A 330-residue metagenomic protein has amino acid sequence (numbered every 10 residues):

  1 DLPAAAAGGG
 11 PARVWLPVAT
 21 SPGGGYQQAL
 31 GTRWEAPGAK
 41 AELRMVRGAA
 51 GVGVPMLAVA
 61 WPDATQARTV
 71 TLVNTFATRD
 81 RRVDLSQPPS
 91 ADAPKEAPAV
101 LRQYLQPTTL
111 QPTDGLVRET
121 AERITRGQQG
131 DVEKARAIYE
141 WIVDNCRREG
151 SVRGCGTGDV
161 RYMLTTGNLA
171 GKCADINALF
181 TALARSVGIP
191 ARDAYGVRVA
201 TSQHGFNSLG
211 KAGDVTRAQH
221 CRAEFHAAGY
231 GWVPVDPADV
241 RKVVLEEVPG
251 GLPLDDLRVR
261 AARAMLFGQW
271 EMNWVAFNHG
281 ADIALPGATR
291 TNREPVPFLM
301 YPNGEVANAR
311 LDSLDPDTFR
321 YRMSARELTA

Functional and structural regions predicted by a protein language model:
D1-R82: Intrinsically disordered, low-complexity N-terminal segments that are enriched in acidic
W15, L30-W34, S86-A97, P237-V240 (+1 more regions): Short intrinsically disordered coil segments
V18-T20, N74-F76, P89, Y195-V197 (+1 more regions): A mature extracytoplasmic/lumenal domain signature
G24-L30, Y162, G231-D236: Short, well-ordered strand-loop elements centered on a beta-strand within folded domains, enriched for acidic residues
T69-E149, R153-G167: Acidic low-complexity segments
G127, D131-A135, E140-C221, A228 (+1 more regions): Active-site neighborhood of thiol-dependent amide/isopeptide-bond enzymes
T201, G205, L209-A330: Active-site rim recognition segments
